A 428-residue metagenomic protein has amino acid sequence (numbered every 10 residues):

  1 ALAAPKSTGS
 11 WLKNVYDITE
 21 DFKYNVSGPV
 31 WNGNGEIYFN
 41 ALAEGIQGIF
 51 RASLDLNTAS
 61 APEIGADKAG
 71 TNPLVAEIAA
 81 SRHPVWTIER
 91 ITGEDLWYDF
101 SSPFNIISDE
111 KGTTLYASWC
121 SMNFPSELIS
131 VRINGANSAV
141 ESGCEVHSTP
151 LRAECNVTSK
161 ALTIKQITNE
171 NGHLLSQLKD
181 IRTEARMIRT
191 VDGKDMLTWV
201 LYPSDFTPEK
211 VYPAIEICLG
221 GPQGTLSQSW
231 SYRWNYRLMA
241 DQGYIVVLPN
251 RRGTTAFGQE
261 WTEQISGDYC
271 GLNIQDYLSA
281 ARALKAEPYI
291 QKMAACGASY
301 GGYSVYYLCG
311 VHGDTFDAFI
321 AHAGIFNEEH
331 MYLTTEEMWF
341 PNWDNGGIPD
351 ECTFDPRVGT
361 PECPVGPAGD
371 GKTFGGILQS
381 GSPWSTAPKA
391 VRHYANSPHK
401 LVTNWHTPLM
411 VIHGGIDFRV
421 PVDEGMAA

Functional and structural regions predicted by a protein language model:
A1, G45-R51, N123-S130: Structural motif
A1-G33, L42, S53-S102, I133-G135 (+3 more regions): Multi-bladed beta-propeller domains
P29-E36, N105-G112: Blade-terminus and WD-like Trp-Asp/Gly-His loop motifs, strongest in beta-propeller folds
G35-E36, T113-T114, D180-R186: Short, hydrophobic/aromatic-rich segments at coil-to-beta transitions
Y38-N40, Y116-S118: Residue position within the beta-strands of beta-propeller blades
G45-I46, G112, F124, D192-M196: Short acidic/polar mixed-charge low-complexity motifs
A161-T163, T168-K292, A298-S299, L333 (+1 more regions): Cap/lid segment of the alpha/beta-hydrolase catalytic domain
A240, L248-A428: Active-site-proximal cap/loop segments of hydrolase catalytic domains
